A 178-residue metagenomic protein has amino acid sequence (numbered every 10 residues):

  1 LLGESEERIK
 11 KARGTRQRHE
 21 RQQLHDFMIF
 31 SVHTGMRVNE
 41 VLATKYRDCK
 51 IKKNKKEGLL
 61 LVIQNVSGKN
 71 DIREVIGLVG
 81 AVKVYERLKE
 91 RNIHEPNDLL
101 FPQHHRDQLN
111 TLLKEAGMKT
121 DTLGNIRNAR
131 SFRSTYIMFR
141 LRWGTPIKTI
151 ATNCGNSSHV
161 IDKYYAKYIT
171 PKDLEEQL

Functional and structural regions predicted by a protein language model:
L1-V38, L42: Basic, Lys/Arg- and aromatic-enriched nucleic-acid-binding interface segment
E6-E7, K53-N54, E90-E95, K163 (+1 more regions): C-terminal secondary-structure termini that scaffold catalytic or DNA-interacting sites
R21-H25, P102-R106, D121-G144, C154 (+1 more regions): Short basic/aromatic active-site micro-motif
Q23, M36-R37, S67, E74 (+1 more regions): Short, cationic motifs built from Arg/Lys/His that form the positively charged side of catalytic pockets
T44, Q108, L112, N153 (+1 more regions): Residues in the recognition helix of alpha-helical DNA-binding motifs
D48-K56, I126, T145-Y164: Short, polar N-cap/turn motifs at the start of nucleic acid-interacting alpha helices
N65-R87, N92-E115, N128: C-terminal catalytic core of Y-nucleophile DNA break-rejoin enzymes
V66-N70, C154-L178: Catalytic-site neighborhood detector that most strongly recognizes the C-terminal catalytic loop/helix of tyrosine
